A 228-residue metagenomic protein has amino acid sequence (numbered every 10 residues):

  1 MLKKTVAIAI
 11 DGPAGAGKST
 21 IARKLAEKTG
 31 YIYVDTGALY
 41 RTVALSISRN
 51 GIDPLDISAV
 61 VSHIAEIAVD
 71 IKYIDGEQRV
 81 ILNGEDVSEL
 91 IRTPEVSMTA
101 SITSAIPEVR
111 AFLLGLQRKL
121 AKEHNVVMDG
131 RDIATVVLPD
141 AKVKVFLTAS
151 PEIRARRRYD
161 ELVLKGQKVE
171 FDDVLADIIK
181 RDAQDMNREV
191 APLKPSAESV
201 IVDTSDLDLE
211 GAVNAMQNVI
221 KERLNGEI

Functional and structural regions predicted by a protein language model:
M1-A7: Extreme N-terminal, non-catalytic leader segments that precede Walker-type/kinase nucleotide-binding cores
I10: Hydrophobic anchor at the beta1->P-loop junction of P-loop NTPases
P13: P-loop (Walker A) phosphate-binding loop of NTP-binding proteins
K18: Conserved lysine of the Walker
I21: Hydrophobic positions on the alpha1 helix immediately C-terminal to the Walker A/P-loop
E27-R92: N-terminal phosphate/diphosphate-binding loop that engages ATP/GTP or pyrophosphate donors across diverse enzyme folds
K72, Q117-H124, R131-V136, D140 (+1 more regions): Small-molecule kinase domains that catalyze NTP-dependent phosphoryl transfer to phosphate-bearing small molecules
S88-K165: ATP-dependent NMP and nucleoside kinases share a basic, alpha-helical "lid"
